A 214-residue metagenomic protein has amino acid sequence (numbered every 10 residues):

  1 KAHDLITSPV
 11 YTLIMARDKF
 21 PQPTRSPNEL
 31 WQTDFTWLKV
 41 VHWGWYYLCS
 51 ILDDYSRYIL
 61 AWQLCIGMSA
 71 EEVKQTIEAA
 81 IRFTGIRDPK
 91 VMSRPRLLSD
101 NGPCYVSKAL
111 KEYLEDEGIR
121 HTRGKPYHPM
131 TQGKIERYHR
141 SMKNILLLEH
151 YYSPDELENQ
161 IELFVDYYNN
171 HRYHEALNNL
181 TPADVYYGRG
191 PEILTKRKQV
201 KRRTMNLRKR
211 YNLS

Functional and structural regions predicted by a protein language model:
K1-L30, H128, Y187-E192: Basic, flexible linker segments flanking DNA-binding modules in nucleic acid-interacting mobile-element proteins
V10, R94-N101, E115-K134, L148-P154: RNase H-like polynucleotidyl transferase catalytic core
N28, L48, S69, V73 (+5 more regions): Hydrophobic (often cysteine-bearing) scaffold residues that line and stabilize catalytic clefts of nucleotide/cofactor
E29-L60, I66-M68: An active-site-proximal beta-strand-loop segment
D34, I51, R57, I77 (+8 more regions): Mobile genetic element proteins and their domesticated derivatives, centered on retroelements and DNA transposons
G44, Q63-P89: Active-site beta-loop-alpha junctions of metal-dependent nucleic acid enzymes, especially the RNase H-like/DDE
I77, D88-S107, K125-Y127, N178-A183: Acidic/histidine-rich, metal-coordinating catalytic segments
S93, K108, E115-I119, R140-S214: C-terminal domain-tail junction helix/linker
